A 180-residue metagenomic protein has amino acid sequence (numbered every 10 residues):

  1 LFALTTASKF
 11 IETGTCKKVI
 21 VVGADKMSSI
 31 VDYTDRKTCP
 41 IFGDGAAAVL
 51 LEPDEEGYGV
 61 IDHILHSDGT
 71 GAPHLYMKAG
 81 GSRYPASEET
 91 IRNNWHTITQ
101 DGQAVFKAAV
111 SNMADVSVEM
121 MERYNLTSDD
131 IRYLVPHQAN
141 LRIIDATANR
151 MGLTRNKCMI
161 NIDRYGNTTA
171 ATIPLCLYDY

Functional and structural regions predicted by a protein language model:
L1-E12, V110, A114, R132-Y180: Claisen-condensing/thiolase-fold acyl-transfer catalytic domains that form or cleave C-C bonds in fatty acid
E12-A46: Flexible, glycine-rich active-site loops centered on histidine and acidic residues that chelate a metal or position
C16-A24, I61-H63, D129-V135, K157-N161: Beta-strand segments within the central parallel beta-sheet cores of soluble alpha/beta enzyme folds
I20-M27, S82-T90, I143-R155: Acidic-glycine-rich active-site phosphate/pyrophosphate-binding loop
G23-A24, S29-V31, D68-H74, L141: Acyl-CoA/ACP chain-elongation machinery
D35-K107, S111, D115: Condensing-enzyme catalytic core mediating Claisen C-C bond formation in acyl metabolism
